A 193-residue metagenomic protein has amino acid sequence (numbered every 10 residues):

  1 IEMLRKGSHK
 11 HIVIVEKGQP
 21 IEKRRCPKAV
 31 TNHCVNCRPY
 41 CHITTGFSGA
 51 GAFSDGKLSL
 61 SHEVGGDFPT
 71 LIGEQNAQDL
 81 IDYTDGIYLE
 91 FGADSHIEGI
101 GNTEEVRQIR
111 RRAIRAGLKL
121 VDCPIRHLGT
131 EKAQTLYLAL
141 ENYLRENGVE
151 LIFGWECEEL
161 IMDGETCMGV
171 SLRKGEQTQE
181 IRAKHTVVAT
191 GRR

Functional and structural regions predicted by a protein language model:
E2-K6, G18, K23-R24, E131-R193: Predominantly flavin-linked oxidoreductase catalytic cores and closely associated redox partners
I12-V13: Conserved beta-strand positions in the Rossmann-like core of class I SAM-dependent methyltransferases
P20-E150, W155: Conserved N-terminal/central alpha/beta ligand/cofactor-binding core
